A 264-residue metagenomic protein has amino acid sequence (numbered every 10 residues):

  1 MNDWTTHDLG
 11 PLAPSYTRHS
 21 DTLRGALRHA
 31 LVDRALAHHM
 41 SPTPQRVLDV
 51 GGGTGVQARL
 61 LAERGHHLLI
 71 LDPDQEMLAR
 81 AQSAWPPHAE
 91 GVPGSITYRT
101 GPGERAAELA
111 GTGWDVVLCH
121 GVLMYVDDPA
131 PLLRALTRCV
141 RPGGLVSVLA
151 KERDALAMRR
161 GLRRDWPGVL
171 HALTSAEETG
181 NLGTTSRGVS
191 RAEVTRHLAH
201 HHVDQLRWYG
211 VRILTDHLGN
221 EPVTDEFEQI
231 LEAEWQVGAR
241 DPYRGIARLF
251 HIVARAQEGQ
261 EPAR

Functional and structural regions predicted by a protein language model:
M1-T43, V56, L60, M77-R80 (+2 more regions): Conserved class I S-adenosyl-L-methionine
P44-G51: Conserved class I S-adenosyl-L-methionine
G55-A106: Class I SAM-dependent methyltransferase SAM/SAH-binding core
L118: A conserved beta-strand element that flanks and buttresses the S-adenosyl-L-methionine
A130-L145: A short glycine-rich, Lys/Arg-flanked "PGG" loop and its adjoining helix->strand segment in the class I
L145-T174: Conserved class I S-adenosyl-L-methionine
G183-H202, W208: Short alpha-helix
R207-R264: Conserved Class I S-adenosyl-L-methionine
